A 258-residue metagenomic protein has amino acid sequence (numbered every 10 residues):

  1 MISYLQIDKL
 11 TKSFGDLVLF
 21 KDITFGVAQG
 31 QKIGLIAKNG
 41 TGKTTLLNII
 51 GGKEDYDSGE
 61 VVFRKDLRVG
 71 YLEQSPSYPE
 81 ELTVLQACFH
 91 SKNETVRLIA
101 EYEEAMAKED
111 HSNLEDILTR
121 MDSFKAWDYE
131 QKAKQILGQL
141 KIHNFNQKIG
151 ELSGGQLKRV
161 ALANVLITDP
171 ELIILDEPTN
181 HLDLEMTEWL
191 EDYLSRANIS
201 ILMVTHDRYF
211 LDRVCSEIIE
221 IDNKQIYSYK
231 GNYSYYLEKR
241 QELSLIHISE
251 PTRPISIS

Functional and structural regions predicted by a protein language model:
M1-L245: ABC ATP-binding cassette signature C-motif
I246-S258: Single conserved hydrophobic/aromatic residue that forms the stacking wall/gate of nucleotide- or nucleobase-binding
